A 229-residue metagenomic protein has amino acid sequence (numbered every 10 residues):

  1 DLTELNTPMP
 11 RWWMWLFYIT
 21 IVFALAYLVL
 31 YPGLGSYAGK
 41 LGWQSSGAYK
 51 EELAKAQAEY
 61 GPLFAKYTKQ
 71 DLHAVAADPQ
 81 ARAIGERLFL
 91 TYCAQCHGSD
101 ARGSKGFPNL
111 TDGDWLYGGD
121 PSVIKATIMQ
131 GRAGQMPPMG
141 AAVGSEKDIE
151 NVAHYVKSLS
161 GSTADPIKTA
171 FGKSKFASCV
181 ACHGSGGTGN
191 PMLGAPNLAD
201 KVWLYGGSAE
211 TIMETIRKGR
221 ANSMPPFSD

Functional and structural regions predicted by a protein language model:
D1-A77, Y117-V123, T127, P138-V156 (+1 more regions): Periplasmic c-type cytochrome electron-transfer domains
T20-F23, S99, G134, S185: Hydrophobic alpha-helical transmembrane segments in multi-pass membrane proteins
K69-L72, G106, G140, K168-F171 (+1 more regions): Short linear capping/connector segments at secondary-structure termini
A77-R102, G118-G119, K125-Q130, A164-P191 (+2 more regions): Sequence/structural segment immediately N-terminal to covalent heme-attachment motifs in c-type and related
K105, T111-G161, N190-D229: Extracytoplasmic electron-transfer domains, predominantly the class I c-type cytochrome c fold
